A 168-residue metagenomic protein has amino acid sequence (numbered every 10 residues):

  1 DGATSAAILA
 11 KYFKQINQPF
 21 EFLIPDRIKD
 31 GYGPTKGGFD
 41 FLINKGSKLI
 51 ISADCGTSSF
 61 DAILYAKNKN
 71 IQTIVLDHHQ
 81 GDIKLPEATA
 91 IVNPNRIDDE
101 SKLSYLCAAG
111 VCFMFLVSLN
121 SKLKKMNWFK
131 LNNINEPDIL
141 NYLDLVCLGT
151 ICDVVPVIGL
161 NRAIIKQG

Functional and structural regions predicted by a protein language model:
D1-G168: Replace "Mg2+/Mn2+-dependent" with "divalent metal-dependent
